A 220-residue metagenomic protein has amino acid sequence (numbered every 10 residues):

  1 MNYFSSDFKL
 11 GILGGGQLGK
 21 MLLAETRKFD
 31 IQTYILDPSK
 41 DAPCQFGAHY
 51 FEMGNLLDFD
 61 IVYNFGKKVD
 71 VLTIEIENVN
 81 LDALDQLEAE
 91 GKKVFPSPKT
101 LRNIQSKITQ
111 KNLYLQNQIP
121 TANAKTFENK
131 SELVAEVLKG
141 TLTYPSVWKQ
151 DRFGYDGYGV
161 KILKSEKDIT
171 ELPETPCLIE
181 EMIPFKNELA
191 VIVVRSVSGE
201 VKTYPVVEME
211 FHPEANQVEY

Functional and structural regions predicted by a protein language model:
M1-Q105: ATP-binding N-terminal substructure of ATP-dependent carboxylate-amine bond-forming enzymes
N2-S5, P43-Q45, K139-T141, D151-Y155 (+3 more regions): Solvent-exposed alpha-helices and their adjacent loops that cap or buttress functional pockets in soluble metabolic
T33, T121, C177: Hydrophobic anchor at the start of a short beta-strand that flanks the dinucleotide cofactor-binding loop
Y50-G54, E90-G91, N112-L115, T141-L142 (+2 more regions): Short, hinge-like loop/turn segments at secondary-structure boundaries
F59-K68, V134-T141, K167-T170: Short amphipathic alpha-helix with an adjacent loop that forms part of the alpha/beta core around
P98-V160, E166: A conserved helix-loop-beta module that forms one wall/lid of the active-site cleft in ATP-utilizing catalytic domains
G159-Y220: Internal nucleotide-binding/catalytic subdomain
